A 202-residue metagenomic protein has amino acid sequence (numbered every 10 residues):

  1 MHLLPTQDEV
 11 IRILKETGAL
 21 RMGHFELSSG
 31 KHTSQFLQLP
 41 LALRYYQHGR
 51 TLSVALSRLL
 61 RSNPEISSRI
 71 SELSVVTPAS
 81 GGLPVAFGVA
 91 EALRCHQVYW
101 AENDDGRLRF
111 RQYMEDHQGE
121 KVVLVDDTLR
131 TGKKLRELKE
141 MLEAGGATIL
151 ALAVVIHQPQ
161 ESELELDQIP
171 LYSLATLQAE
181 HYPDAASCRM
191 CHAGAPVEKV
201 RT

Functional and structural regions predicted by a protein language model:
M1-I66: Active-site-facing substrate-recognition patch
H2-R12, E140-T202: PRPP-dependent phosphoribosyltransferase catalytic core
R58, F87, E91, E140 (+1 more regions): Short, well-ordered alpha-helices that flank and scaffold nucleotide-derived cofactor binding pockets
L60-R69, Y113-H117: Glycine-rich helix-loop-beta junction characteristic of Rossmann-like nucleotide cofactor-binding loops
I66-A79: Short glycine-rich phosphate-binding loop at a beta-alpha junction
L73, E120, L150: Conserved acidic residues
S80-V123, R130-R136: Short, glycine/charge-rich flexible loops or terminal/linker lids adjacent to PRPP-binding catalytic cores
